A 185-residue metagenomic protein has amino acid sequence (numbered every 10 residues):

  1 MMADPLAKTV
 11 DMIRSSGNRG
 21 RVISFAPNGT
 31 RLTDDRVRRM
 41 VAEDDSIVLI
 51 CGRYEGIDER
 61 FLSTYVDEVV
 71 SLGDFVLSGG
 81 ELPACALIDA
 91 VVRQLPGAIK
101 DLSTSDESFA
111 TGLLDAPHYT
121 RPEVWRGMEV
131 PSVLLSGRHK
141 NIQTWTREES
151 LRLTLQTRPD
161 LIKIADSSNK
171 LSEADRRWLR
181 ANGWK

Functional and structural regions predicted by a protein language model:
M1-R53, E59, P96: S-adenosyl-L-methionine/SAH cofactor-binding core of RNA-modifying enzymes
K8, M12, A86, A90 (+1 more regions): Alpha-helical scaffold segments in soluble metabolic enzymes
A26, S103-P117: A short beta-strand-loop-alpha-helix capping motif that often carries His-Thr
R31, Y54, D58, F75 (+3 more regions): Gly/Ser/Thr-rich beta-alpha loop segments that engage phosphate groups in nucleotides
I57, F61-F109: Structured adenosyl-cofactor binding patch, chiefly the S-adenosyl-L-methionine
T111-S168, A174: Long, charged alpha-helical interface segments
S167-K185: Short, amphipathic C-terminal "tail helix"
